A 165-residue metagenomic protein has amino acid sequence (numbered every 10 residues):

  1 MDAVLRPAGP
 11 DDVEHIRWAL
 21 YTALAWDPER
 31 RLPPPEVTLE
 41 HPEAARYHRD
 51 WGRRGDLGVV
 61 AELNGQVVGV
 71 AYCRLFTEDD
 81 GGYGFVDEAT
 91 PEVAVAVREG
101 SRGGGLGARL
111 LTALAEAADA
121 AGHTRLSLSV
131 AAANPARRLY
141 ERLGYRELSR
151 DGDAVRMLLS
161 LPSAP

Functional and structural regions predicted by a protein language model:
M1-E14, A23-W26, S163-P165: Conserved N-terminal entry element of GNAT/NAT acetyltransferase domains
D11, H15, V67, N134-P135: Short alpha-helical
L20, P34-G58, E62-L63: Active-site rim helix/loop that mediates acceptor-substrate recognition in acyltransferases
V60-E62, Y72, R156-S160: Short, well-ordered beta-strand micro-motif
E62, E92-G103, V130: A short, internal acetyl-CoA/4′-phosphopantetheine-binding micro-motif in the GNAT/acyltransferase core
E62-A94: Conserved acyl-donor/pantetheine-binding loop and adjacent beta-alpha core of acyl/acetyltransferases and related
D87-P91, T124-R137, E141-P165: C-terminal "cap" of GNAT-fold acetyltransferases
A94, G103-A118, E141-R142: Conserved acetyl-CoA-binding loop-helix of GNAT-fold acetyltransferases
